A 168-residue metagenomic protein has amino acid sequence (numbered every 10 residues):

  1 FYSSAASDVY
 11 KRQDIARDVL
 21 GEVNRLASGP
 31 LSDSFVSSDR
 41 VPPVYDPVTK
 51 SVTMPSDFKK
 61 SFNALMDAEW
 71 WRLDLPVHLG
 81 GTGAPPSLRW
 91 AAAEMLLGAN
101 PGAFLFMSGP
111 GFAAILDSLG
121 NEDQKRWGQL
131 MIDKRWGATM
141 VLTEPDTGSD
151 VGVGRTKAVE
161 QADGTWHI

Functional and structural regions predicted by a protein language model:
F1-A6, Y10: Single conserved hydrophobic/aromatic residue that forms the stacking wall/gate of nucleotide- or nucleobase-binding
D8, P30, R40-K60, G80: A short, flexible low-complexity segment enriched in Lys/Arg and Gly/Pro that occurs in N-terminal basic tails
R12-L20, P55-F58: Membrane-entry segments of alpha-helical transmembrane domains in multi-pass membrane proteins
D18-G29: A non-catalytic, amphipathic alpha-helix used as a structural packing/dimerization or gating element in enzyme scaffolds
N24, M54-Q129, D133-K134: Internal helix-loop-helix
S34-V48, L105, G109-P110: Short, glycine/acidic-rich hinge or "gate" loops at secondary-structure transitions that mediate conformational
T82, D123-I168: Glycine-rich, Trp-frequent "lid" loop and neighboring beta-strands that shape and gate the flavin cofactor pocket
